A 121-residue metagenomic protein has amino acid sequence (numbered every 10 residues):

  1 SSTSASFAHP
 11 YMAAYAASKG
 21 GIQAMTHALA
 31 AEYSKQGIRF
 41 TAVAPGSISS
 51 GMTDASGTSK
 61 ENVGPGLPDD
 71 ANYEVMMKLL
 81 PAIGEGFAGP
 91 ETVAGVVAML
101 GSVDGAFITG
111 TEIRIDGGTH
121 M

Functional and structural regions predicted by a protein language model:
S2: Residue(s) in the substrate-gating loop at a strand-loop-helix junction that position the organic substrate next
A8-M12, S34-K35: Active-site "substrate specificity/gating" loop of NAD(P)-dependent dehydrogenases, especially the short-chain
S18, T26: Active-site helix of classical SDR
A31-K35, A106: Alpha-helical segment proximal to the catalytic Tyr-Lys
R39-S49, G101, R114-D116: Conserved SDR Rossmann-fold cofactor-binding beta-strand/turn motif
P45-A55, S59, G64: Short, flexible catalytic-loop segment of classical short-chain dehydrogenase/reductase
E61-T92: Catalytic Tyr-x(3-8)-Lys segment
G86-I115, H120: C-terminal substrate-recognition "lid" of short-chain dehydrogenase/reductases
